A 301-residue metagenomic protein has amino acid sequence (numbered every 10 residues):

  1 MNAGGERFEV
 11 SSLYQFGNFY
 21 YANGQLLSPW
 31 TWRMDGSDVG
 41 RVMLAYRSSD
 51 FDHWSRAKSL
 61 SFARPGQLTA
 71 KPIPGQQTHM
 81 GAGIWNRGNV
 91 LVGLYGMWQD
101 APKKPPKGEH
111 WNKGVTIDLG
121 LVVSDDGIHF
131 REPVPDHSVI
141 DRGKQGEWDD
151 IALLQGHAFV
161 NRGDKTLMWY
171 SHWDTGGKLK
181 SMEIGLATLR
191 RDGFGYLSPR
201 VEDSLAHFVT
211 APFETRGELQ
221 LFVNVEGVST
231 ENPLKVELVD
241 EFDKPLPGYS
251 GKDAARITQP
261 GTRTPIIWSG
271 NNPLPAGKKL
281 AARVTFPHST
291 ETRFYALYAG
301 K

Functional and structural regions predicted by a protein language model:
M1-K301: Carbohydrate-active catalytic/glycan-binding domains of CAZyme proteins, especially the secreted or lumenal ectodomains
